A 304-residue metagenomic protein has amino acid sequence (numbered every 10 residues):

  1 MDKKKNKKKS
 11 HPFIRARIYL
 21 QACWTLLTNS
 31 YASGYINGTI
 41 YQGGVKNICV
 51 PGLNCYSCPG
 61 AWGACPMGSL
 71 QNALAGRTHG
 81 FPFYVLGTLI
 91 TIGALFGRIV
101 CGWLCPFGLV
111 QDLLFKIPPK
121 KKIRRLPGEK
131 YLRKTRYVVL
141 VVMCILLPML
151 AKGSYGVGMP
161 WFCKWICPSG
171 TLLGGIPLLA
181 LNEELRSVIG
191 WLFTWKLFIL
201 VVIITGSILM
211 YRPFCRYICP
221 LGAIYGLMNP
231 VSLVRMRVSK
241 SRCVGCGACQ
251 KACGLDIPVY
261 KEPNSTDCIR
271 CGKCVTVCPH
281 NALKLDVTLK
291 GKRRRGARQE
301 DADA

Functional and structural regions predicted by a protein language model:
M1-Y260, T266-A304: Non-ligating segments of multi-cofactor redox enzymes
